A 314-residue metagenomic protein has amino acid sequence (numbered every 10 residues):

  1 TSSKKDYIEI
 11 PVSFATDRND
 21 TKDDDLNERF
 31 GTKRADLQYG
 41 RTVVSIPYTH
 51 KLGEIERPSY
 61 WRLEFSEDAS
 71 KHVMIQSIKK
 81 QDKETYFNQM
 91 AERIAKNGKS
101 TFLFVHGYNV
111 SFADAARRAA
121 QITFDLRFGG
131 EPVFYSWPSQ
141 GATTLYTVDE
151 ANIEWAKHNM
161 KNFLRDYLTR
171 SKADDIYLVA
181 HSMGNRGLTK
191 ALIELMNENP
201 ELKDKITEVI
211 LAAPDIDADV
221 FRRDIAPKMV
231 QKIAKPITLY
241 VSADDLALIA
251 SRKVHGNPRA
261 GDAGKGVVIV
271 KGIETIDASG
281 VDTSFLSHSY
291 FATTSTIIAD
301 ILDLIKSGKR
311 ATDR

Functional and structural regions predicted by a protein language model:
T1-Q81, T85-K96, A116-D175, L192-E208 (+1 more regions): Lipolytic serine-hydrolase domain surface
S100: Alpha/beta-hydrolase fold active-site loops
L103-G107, H181, A213: The conserved beta1-alpha1 loop
V110-A115: Short substrate-entry loop that stabilizes the transition state in hydrolases
M160, A180-L188, I193: Gly/Ala-rich beta-loop-alpha elbow adjacent to hydrolase catalytic centers
